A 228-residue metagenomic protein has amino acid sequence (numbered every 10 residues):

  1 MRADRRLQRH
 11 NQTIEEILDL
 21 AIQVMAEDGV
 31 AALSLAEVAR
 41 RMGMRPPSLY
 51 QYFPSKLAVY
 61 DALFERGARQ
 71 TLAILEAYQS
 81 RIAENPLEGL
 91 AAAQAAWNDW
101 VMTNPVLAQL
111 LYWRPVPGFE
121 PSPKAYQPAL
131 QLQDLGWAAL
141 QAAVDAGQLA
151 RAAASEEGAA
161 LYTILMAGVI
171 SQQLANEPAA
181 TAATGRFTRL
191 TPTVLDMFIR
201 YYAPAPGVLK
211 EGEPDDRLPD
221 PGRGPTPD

Functional and structural regions predicted by a protein language model:
M1-Q12, P206-D228: N-terminal intrinsically disordered/low-complexity leader segments
H10-A21, V38, L63-T71, L75 (+1 more regions): Generic hydrophobic, amphipathic alpha-helix propensity
E16, L20, V24-A58, A62: Helix-turn-helix
V30-A31, L149, A175: Conserved hydrophobic residue
A62, E76-V106, S155, A159-Y162: Hydrophobic alpha-helical connector segments
R69-E76, E120-A146, E156-I164, R189-D196: Amphipathic alpha-helical packing segments from all-alpha helical-bundle domains
D99-A138, A180, T184: Short secondary-structure transition hinges
D99-T103, A138, A142, Y162-T181 (+1 more regions): Amphipathic C-terminal alpha-helical segment
